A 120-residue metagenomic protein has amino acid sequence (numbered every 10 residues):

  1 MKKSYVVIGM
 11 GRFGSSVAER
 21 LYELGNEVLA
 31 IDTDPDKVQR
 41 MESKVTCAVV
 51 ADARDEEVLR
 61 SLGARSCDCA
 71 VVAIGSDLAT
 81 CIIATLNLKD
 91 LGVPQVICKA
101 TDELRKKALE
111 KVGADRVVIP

Functional and structural regions predicted by a protein language model:
M1-P120: Cytosolic regulatory regions of ion transport systems
